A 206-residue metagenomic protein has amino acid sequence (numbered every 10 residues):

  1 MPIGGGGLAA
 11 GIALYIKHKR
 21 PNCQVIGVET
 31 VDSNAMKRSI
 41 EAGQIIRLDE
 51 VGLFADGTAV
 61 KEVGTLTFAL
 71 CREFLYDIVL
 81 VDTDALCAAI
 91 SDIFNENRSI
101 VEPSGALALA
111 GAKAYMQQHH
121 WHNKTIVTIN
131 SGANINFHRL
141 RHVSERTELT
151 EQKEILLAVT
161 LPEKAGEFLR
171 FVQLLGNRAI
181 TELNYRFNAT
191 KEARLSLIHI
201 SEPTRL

Functional and structural regions predicted by a protein language model:
M1-E73, A114-P162: Glycine-rich phosphate/pyrophosphate-binding loop at beta-loop-alpha junctions
G27-E29, L80-D82, V101-E102, T181-T190: Beta-strand->loop->alpha-helix junctions that form or flank phosphate-binding loops in nucleotide-handling enzymes
G64-N123: Active-site-adjacent helical/loop segments in soluble small-molecule enzymes
A85-L86, A106, A133-I135, K164: Short, glycine-/Ser/Thr-/acidic-enriched flexible segments
F137-E202: A conserved regulatory-domain signal marking ACT and ACT-like small-molecule sensing domains and adjacent regulatory
L206: Extended, polar beta-sheet/loop recognition surfaces of beta-rich domains that mediate binding to diverse ligands
